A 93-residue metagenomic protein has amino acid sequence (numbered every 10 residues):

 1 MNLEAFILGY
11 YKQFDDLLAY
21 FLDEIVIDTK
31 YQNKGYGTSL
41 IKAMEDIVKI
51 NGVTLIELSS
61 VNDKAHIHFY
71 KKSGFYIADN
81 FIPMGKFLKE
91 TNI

Functional and structural regions predicted by a protein language model:
M1-L17, D23: Acetyl-CoA-dependent GNAT
Y10, D28, S59, F81: Conserved residues at the C-terminal ends of beta-strands
L22, I56-S60: Conserved hydrophobic beta-strand within the GNAT/NAT acetyltransferase core sheet that lines the active-site cleft
L22, M44-V48, H66: Short hydrophobic clusters on alpha-helical segments that form packing/core surfaces in small helical domains
I27, N33-D46, K72: Conserved acetyl-CoA-binding loop-helix of GNAT-fold acetyltransferases
T38, I50, T54, N62-N80 (+1 more regions): Conserved active-site alpha-helix within GNAT-family acetyltransferase domains
G85-N92: Short beta-strand-to-coil "C-cap" segments at the C-terminal boundary of structured domains/repeats, marking
